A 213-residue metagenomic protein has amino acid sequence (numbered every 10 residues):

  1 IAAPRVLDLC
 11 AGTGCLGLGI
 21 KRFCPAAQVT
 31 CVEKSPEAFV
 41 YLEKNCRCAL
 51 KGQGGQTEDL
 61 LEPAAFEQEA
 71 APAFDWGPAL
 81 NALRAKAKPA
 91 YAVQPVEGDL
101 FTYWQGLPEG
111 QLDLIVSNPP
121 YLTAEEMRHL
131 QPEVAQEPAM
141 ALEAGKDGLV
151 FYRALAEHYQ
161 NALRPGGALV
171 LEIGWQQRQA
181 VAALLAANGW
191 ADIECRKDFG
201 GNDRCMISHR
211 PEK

Functional and structural regions predicted by a protein language model:
I1-E62, F66, A70-S117, L122-M127: Conserved SAM/SAH cofactor-binding pocket of Class I
R22, G106-L107, V134, N161 (+1 more regions): Structural motif
L100-T102, F199-G200, E212: Residue-level detector of flexible, active-site-proximal loop/helix-junction positions within diverse enzyme catalytic
N118, V134, L155: Conserved RecA-like P-loop NTPase ATPase core
Y121, H209-E212: C-terminal beta-strand of the catalytic ATP-binding
Y121-V150: Mobile active-site "lid"/loop adjacent to the S-adenosyl-L-methionine
K146-H209: Conserved Class I SAM-dependent methyltransferase catalytic core
